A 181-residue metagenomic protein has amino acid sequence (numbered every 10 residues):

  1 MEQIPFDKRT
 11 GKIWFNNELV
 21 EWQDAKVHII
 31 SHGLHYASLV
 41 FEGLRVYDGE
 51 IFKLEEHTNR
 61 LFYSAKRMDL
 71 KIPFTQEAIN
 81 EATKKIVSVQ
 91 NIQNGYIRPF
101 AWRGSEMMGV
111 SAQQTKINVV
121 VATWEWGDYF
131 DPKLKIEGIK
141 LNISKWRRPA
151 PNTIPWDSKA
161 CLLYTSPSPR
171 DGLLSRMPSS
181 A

Functional and structural regions predicted by a protein language model:
M1-E77, E81-K85, V110-S166, R170 (+1 more regions): Helix-start/capping segments and mature chain N-termini
N80-N94, R98-M107, W124: Short, acidic/charged, Gly/Pro-enriched secondary-structure junctions
S175-A181: Hydrophobic alpha-helical segments, chiefly the membrane-spanning helices and signal/signal-anchor peptides
